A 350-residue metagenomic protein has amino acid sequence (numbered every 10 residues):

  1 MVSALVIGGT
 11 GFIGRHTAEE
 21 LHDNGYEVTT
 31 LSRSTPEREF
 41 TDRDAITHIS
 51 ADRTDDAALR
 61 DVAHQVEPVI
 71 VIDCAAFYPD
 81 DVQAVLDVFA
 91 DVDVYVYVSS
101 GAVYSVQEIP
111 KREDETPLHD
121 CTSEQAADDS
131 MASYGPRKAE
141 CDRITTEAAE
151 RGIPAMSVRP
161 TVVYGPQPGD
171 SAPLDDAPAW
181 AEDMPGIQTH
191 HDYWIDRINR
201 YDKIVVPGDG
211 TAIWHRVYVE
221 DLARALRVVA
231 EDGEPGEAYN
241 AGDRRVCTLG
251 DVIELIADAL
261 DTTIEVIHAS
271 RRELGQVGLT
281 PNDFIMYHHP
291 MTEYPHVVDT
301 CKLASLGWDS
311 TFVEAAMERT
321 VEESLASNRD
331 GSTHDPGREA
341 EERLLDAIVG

Functional and structural regions predicted by a protein language model:
A4-N24: N-terminal Rossmann NAD(P)H-binding glycine-rich loop of SDR-like oxidoreductase domains
I7, P207-A212, Y239-V246, L255-A257 (+1 more regions): Glycine-rich Rossmann NAD(P)(H)-binding loop
A45-Y97, S105: NAD(P)H-binding glycine-rich loop region in Rossmannoid oxidoreductase-like domains and their noncatalytic homologs
A127-S157, P166, A172, H190-Y193: Active-site Tyr-X1-5-Lys
G165-Y193, V228-Y239, R245, T262-T263: Glycine/proline-rich active-site loop of Rossmann-fold NAD(P)-dependent oxidoreductases
E182-D196, V206-A230: Substrate-positioning beta->alpha
R200, L226-Y287, R329-G350: Mid/C-terminal beta-alpha module of Rossmann-like enzyme folds, strongest in SDR-family dehydrogenases/epimerases
Y287-G350: C-terminal amphipathic/interface module of NAD(P)-dependent oxidoreductases and related NAD-binding regulators
